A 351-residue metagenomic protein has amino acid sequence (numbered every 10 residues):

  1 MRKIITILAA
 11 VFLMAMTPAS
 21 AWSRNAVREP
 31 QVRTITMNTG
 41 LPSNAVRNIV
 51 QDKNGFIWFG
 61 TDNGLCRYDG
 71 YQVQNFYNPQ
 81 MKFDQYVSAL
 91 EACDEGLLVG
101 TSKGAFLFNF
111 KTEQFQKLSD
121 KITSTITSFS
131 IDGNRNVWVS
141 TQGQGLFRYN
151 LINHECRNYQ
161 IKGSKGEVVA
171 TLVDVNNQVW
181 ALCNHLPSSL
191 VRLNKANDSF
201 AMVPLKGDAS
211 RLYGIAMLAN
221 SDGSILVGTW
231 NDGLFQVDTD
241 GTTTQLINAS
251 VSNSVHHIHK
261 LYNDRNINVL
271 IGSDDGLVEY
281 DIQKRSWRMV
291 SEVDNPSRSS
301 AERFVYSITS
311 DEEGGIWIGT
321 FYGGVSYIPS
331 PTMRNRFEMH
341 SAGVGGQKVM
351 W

Functional and structural regions predicted by a protein language model:
M1-W351: Carboxylate-rich, polar loop motifs that coordinate divalent cations or form catalytic acidic clusters
